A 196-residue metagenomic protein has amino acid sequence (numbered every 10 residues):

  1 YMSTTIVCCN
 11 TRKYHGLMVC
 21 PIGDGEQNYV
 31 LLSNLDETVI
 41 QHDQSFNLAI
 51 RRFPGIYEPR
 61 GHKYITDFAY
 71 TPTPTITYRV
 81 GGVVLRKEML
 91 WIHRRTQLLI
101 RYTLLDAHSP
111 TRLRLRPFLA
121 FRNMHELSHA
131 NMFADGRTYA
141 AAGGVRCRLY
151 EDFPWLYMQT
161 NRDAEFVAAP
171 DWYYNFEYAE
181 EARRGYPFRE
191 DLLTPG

Functional and structural regions predicted by a protein language model:
Y1-G196: Terminal accessory carbohydrate-recognition/targeting modules of carbohydrate-active enzymes
